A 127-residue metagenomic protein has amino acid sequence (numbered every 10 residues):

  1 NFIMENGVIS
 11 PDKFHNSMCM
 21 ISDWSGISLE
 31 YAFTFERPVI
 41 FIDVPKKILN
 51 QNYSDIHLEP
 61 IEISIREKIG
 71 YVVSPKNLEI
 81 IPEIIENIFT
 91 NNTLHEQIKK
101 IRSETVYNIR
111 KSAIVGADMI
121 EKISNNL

Functional and structural regions predicted by a protein language model:
N1-L29: Donor nucleotide-activated moiety binding/catalytic core segment of transferases that use nucleotide-activated donors
N1-M4, L94, K111: Short intrinsically disordered, low-complexity coil segments enriched in acidic
W24-T105: Catalytic binding pocket for nucleotide-activated donors in carbohydrate/polymer assembly enzymes
I109-L127: C-terminal alpha-helical cap of glycosyltransferases
